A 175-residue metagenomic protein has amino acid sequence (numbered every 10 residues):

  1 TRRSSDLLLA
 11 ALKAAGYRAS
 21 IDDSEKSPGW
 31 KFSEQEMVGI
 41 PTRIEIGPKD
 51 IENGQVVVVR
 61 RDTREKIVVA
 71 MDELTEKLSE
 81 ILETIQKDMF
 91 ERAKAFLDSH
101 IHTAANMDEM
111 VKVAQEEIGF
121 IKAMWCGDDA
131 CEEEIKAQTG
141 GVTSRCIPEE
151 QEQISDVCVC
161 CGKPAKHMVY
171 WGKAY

Functional and structural regions predicted by a protein language model:
R2-Y175: NTP/phosphate- and nucleic-acid-binding module
